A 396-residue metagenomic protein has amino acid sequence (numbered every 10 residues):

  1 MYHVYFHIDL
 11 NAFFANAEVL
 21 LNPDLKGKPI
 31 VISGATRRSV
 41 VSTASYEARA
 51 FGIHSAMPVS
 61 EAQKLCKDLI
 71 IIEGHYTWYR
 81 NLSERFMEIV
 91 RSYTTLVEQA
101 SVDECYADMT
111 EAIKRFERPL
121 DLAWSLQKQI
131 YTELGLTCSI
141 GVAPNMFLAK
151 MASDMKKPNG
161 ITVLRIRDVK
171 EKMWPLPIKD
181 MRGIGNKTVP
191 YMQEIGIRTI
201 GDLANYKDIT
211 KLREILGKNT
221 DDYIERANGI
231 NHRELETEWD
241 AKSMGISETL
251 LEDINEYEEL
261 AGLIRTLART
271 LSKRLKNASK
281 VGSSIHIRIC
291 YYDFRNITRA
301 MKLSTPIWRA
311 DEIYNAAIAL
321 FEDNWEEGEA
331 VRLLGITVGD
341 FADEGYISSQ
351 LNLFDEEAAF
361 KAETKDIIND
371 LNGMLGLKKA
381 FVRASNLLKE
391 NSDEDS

Functional and structural regions predicted by a protein language model:
M1-E225, N231, L235, K273 (+1 more regions): Gly/Gly-Pro- and Ser/Thr-rich, intrinsically disordered tail segments characteristic of DNA damage-repair and tolerance
M1-I8, M244, G339-Y346: Active-site-proximal helix-loop elements at catalytic-domain edges
H7, D180, T188-V331: DNA-contacting surface of Y-family translesion DNA polymerases
F13, R37-S39, Y292-N296, F341-E344: Short, charged/polar surface micro-motifs in flexible loops or helix N-caps
I70-I71, R295-A300, Y346-I347: Short small-residue beta-strand/loop micro-motif enriched in glycine and branched aliphatics
C105-E111, T298-M301, Q350-F354: Short, hydrophobic beta-strand segments
T110, A143-N145, C290, T337-F341: Short loop/turn motifs enriched for small/polar and acidic residues
P306-S396: Acidic, metal-coordinating catalytic segment for phosphate/diphosphate chemistry, firing primarily on the Nudix
